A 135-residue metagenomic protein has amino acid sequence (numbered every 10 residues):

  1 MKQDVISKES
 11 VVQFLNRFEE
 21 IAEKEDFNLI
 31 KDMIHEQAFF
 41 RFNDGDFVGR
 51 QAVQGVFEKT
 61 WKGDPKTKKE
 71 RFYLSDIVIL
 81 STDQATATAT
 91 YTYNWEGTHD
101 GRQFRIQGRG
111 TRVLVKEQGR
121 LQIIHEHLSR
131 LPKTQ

Functional and structural regions predicted by a protein language model:
M1-E9, T134-Q135: Basic/polar N-terminal segments that are highly enriched at the extreme N-terminus, encompassing both cleavable
K8, F14, F27-L80, Y91 (+1 more regions): A solvent-exposed, acidic/Ser-Thr-rich amphipathic alpha-helical stretch
F18, K24-D26: Short helix-adjacent coil turns
I34, Y93-W95, H127-R130: Short beta-strand segments enriched in hydrophobic/aromatic residues within well-folded beta-rich domains
S81-T82, K116: Generic beta-strand structural signal
Q84-W95: A short hydrophobic beta-strand element
W95-R105: Short, cysteine-centered beta-strand-loop-beta hairpins and adjacent loop/turn segments enriched in charged/polar
Q107-Q135: Short beta-strand edge/turn micro-motifs at domain boundaries
